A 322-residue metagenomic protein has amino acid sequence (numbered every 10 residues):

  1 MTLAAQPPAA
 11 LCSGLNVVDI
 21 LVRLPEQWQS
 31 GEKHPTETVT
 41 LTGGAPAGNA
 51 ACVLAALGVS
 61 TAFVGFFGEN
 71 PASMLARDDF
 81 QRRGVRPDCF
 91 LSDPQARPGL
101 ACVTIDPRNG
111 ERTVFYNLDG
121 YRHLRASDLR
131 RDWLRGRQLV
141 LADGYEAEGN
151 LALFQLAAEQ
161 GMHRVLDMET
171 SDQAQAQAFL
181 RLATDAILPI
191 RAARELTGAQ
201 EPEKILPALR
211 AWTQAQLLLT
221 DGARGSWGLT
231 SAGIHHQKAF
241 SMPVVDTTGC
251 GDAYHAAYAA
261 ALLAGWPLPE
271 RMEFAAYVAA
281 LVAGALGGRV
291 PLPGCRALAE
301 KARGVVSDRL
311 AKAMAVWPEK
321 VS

Functional and structural regions predicted by a protein language model:
M1-F66, P71-L75, R82, A313-S322: Glycine-rich phosphate/adenosyl-contacting loop at the front of the ribokinase-like
T2-L11, P202-S322: Conserved phosphate-binding/catalytic region of the ribokinase-like
A55-A56, A158, L263: Gly/Ala-rich phosphate-binding loop of Rossmann-like dinucleotide-binding domains, activating on the conserved
D79-Q95: A glycine-rich helix N-cap at a beta->alpha junction
G84, D119-R125, L166-S171, A199: Short gly/ser/thr-rich secondary-structure transition/capping motifs
S92-D93, V103-G144: Conserved phosphate-binding/catalytic loop of the ribokinase/pfkB sugar-kinase fold
R125-L129, G149-A152, Q173-A178, K204-I205: Short acidic active-site motifs
A158-H236: Conserved phosphate/ATP/ADP-binding segment of small-molecule kinases
